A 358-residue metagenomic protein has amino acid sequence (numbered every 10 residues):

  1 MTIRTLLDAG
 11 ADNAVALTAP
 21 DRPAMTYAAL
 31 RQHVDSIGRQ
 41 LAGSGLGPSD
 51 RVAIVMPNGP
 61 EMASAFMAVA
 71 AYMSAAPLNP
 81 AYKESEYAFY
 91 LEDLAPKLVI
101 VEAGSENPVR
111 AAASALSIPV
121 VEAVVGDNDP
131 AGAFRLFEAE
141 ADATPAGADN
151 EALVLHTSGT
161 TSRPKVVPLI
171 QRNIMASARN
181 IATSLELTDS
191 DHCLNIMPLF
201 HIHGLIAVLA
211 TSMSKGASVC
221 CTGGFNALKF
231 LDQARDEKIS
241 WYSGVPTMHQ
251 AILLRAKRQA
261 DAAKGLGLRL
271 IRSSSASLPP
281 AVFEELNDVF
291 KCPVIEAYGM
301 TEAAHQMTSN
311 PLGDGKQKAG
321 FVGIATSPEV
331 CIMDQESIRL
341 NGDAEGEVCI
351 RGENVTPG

Functional and structural regions predicted by a protein language model:
R4-T26: AMP-dependent adenylate-forming
D12-N13, D127, E138-H156, S162-R163 (+1 more regions): Conserved pre-ATP/AMP-binding loop-to-beta segment of ANL
T26-A28, A152-R179: Conserved AMP-binding A3 loop
R39-Y82, L94: Conserved AMP-binding/adenylate-forming
P57, V101-P108, G223-N226, I239-E285 (+1 more regions): Adenylate-forming
G104-D149, R255-R258: ANL superfamily adenylate-forming
M175-H192, I202-S240, R255-R258: Conserved AMP-binding/adenylation subdomain of ANL enzymes
A217, I271, L278-I295, E302-G358: Conserved AMP-binding/adenylate-forming
